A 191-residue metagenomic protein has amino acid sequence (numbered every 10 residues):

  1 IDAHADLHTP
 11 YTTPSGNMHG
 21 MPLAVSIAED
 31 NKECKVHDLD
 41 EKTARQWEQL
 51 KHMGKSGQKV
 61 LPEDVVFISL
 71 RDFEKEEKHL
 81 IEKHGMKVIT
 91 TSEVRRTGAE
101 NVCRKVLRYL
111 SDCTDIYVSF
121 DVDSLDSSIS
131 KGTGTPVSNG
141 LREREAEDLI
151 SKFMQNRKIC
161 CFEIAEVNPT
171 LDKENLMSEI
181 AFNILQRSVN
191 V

Functional and structural regions predicted by a protein language model:
I1-V191: Conserved alpha-helical scaffold segments that buttress catalytic/binding sites
